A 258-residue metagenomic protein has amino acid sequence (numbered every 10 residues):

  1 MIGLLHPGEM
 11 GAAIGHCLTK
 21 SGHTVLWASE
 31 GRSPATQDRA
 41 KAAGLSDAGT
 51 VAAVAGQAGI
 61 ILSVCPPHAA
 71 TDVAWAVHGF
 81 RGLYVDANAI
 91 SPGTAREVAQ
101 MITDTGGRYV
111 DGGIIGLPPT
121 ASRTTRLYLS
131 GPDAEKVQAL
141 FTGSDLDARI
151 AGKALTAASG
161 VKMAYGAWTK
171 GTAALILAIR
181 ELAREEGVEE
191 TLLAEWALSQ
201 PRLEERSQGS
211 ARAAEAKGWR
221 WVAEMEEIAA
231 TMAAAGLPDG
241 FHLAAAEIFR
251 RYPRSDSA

Functional and structural regions predicted by a protein language model:
M1-G56: NAD(P)+-binding Rossmann beta1-loop-alpha1 motif at the extreme N-terminus of oxidoreductases
L18, A40, I102-T103, F141 (+2 more regions): A generic structural signal for well-ordered alpha-helical segments
G22, G44, Q57-A58, R81 (+2 more regions): Short, well-ordered alpha-helix to beta-strand connector turns
H23, L45, G107, L146 (+1 more regions): Short phosphate-binding/catalytic loops that engage adenosine nucleotides
V51-Y109: Rossmann-fold NAD(P) dinucleotide-binding segment
I90-K170: Rossmann-fold dinucleotide-binding core
V161-D256: Helical "substrate-binding/catalytic lid" subdomain of Rossmann-like NAD(P)-dependent dehydrogenases/reductases
